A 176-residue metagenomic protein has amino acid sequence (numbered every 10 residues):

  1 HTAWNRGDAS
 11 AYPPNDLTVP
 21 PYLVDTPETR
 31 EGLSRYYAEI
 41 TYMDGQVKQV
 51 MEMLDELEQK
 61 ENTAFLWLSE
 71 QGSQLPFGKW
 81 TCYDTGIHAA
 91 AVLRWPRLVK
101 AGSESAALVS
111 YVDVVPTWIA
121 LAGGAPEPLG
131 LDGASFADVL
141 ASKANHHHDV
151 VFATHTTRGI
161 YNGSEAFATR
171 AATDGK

Functional and structural regions predicted by a protein language model:
H1-V115, I119-G130: Active-site-proximal cap/lid insertion segments
S73-L75, V112-V115, A122-K176: C-terminal cap/loop subdomain of S1 sulfatases and analogous C-terminal strand-loop tails that border
